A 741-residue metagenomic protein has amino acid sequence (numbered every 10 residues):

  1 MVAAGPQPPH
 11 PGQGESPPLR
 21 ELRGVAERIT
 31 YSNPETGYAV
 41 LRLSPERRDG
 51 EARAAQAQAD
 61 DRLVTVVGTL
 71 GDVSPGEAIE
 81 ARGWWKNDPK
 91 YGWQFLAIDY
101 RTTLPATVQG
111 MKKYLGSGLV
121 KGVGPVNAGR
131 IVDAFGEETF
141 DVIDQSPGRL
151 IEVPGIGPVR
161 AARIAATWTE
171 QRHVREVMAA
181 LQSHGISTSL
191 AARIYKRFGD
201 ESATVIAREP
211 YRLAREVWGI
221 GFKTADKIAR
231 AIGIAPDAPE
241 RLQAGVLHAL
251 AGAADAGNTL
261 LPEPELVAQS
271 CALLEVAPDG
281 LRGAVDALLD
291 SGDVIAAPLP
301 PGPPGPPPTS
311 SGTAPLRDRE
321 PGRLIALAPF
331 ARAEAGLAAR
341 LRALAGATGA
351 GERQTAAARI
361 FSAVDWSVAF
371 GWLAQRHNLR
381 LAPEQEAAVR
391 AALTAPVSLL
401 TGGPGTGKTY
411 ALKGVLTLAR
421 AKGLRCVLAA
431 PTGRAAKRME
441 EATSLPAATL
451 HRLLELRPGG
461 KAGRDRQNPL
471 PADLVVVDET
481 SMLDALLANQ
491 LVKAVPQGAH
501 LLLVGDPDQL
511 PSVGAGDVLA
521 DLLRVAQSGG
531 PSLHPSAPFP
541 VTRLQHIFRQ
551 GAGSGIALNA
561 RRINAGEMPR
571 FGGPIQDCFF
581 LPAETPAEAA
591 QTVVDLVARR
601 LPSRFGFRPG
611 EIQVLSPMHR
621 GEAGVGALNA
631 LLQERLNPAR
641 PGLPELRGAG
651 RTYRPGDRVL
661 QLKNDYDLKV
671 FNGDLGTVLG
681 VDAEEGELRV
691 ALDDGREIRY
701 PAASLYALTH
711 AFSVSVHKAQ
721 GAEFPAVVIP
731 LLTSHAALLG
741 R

Functional and structural regions predicted by a protein language model:
V2-P304, T309-D365: Accessory, non-ATPase domains that flank or precede helicase/AAA+ motor cores in DNA-metabolism machines
G14-S16, S32-N33, G71, V120 (+19 more regions): Replace "in large, NTP-powered and nucleic-acid-processing enzymes" with "in large, NTP-powered factors and other
R20-I29, P34-D88, L96-Y100, C271-L274 (+3 more regions): Conserved nucleotide-binding/hydrolysis modules and their immediate coupling elements across P-loop/ASCE NTPase motors
G24, G124, G157, G221 (+12 more regions): Residue-level signature of catalytic and energy-coupling elements of molecular machines, predominantly ATP/GTP-dependent
G76-A81, G423-L424, A472, Q497-H500 (+5 more regions): Short glycine-/polar-rich loops that comprise or flank the Walker A/P-loop and associated switch/sensor motifs
L260, E386-V389, A395-G572: ASCE P-loop NTPase helicase motor core
D365-V397: Conserved pre-motif I regulatory segment
A499, P507-L668, L679: Conserved helicase motor core of P-loop NTPases
